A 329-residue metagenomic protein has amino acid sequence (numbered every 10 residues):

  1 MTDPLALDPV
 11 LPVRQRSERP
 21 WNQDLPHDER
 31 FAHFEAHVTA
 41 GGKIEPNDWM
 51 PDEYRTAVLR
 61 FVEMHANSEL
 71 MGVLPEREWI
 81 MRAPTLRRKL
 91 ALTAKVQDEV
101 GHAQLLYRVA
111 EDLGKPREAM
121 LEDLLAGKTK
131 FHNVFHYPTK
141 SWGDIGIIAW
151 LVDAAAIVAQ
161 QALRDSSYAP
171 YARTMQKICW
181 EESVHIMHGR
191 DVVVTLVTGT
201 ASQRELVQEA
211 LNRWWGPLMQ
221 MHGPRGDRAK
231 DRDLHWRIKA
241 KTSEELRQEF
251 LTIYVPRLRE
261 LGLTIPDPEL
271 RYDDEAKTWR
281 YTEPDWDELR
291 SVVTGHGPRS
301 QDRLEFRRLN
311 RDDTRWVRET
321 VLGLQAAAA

Functional and structural regions predicted by a protein language model:
M1-M50, V317-A329: Extreme N-terminal leader/anchor segments
T2-P12, E205-A329: Extended, helix-rich structural scaffolds rather than catalytic motifs
V13-A32, K95-D123, V192-V194: Conserved alpha-helical segments that form or flank metal/cofactor-binding pockets of metalloenzymes
K43-E63, D123-A149, S166, G199-T200 (+1 more regions): Acidic/His metal-coordination segments adjacent to aromatic residues that form catalytic metal sites in metalloenzymes
W49-Y54, G72-A94, A156-Y171: Helix-loop segments that flank and shape redox-cofactor active sites
Y54-H65, A83-H102, I145, P170-E182 (+1 more regions): Alpha-helical scaffold segments that form or flank carboxylate-/histidine-based iron centers
F135-H188: Internal, conserved structured core segments that host functional sites
P170-D233: A contiguous pocket-lining binding segment that forms or flanks enzyme active sites
